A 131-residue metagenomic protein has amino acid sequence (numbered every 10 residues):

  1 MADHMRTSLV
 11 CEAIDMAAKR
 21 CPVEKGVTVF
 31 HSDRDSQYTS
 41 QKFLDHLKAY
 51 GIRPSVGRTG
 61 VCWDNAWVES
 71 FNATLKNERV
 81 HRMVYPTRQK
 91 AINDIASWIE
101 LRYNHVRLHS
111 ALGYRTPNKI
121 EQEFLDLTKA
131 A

Functional and structural regions predicted by a protein language model:
M1-A131: Charged DNA-binding/catalytic regions of mobile-element recombinases
